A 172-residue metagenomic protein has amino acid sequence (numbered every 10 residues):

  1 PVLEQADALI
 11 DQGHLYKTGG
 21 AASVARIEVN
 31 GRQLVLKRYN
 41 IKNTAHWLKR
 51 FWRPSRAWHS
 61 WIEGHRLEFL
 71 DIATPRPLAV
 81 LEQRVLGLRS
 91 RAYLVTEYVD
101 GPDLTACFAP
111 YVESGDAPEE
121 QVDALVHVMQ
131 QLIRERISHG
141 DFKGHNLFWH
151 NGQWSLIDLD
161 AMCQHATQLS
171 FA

Functional and structural regions predicted by a protein language model:
V2-T105, A124-E135, H139: Conserved ATP-binding subdomain of kinase catalytic cores across diverse folds
V29, W149-H150: Structural motif
K42-H46, Y111-E113, D158-D160: Short glycine/proline- and charge-enriched loop/turn segments that cap or connect secondary-structure elements
Y93-E97, Q153-L159: A short beta-strand motif that forms the metal-chelation/ATP-contact edge of phosphoryl-transfer active sites
L104-S114: AlphaC helix of the protein kinase catalytic domain
P118-V122: Short alpha-helical scaffold element within the canonical Hanks-type protein kinase domain
F142-W149: Hydrophobic residue at the +6 position relative to the catalytic HRD Asp in the kinase catalytic loop
S155-A172: C-lobe/activation-segment region of protein kinase-like
